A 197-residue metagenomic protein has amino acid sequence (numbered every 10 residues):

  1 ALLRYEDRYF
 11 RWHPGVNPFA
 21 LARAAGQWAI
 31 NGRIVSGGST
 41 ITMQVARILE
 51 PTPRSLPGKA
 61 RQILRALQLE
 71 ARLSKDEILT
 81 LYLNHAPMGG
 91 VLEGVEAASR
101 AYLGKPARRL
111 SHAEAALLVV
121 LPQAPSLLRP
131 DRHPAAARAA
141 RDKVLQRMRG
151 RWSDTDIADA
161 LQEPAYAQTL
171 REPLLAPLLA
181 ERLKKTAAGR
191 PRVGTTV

Functional and structural regions predicted by a protein language model:
A1-W28, R33, G90: Conserved catalytic or metal-liganding residues and their short signature motifs at active sites of enzymes
R33-V197: Non-catalytic, structured segments within soluble enzyme domains
